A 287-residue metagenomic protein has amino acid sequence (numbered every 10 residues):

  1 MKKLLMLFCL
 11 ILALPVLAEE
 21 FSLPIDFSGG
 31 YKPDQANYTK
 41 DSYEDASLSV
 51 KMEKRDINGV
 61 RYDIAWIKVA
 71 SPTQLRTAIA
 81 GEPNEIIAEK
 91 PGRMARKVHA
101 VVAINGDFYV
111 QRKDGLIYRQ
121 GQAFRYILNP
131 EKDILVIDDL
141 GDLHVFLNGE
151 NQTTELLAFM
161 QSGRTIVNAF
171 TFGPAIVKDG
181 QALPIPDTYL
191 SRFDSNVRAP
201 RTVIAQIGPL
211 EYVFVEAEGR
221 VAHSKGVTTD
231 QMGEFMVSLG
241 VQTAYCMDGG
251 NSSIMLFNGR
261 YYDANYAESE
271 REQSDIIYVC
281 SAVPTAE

Functional and structural regions predicted by a protein language model:
L4-A13: Sec-dependent N-terminal signal peptides
M6, K90-P91, P200-T202: Short, charged beta->alpha transition segments
A18-I134, D142-F146: Zymogen propeptides
I79-I86, G149-T154, A217-V221: Short, solvent-exposed aromatic-acidic interface loops
E85-E89, T154-M160, S195-N196, H223-T229: A short, polar/proline- and glycine-enriched secondary-structure boundary/capping micro-motif
M94-K113, G173-L183, L239-G250: A short, charged
Y109-D194: Active-site-adjacent helix-turn-beta-strand microarchitecture at beta-sheet edges that either contains or buttresses
D114-D139, D187-Q242, C246-M247, S252-E287: Conserved, well-ordered active-site substructure
